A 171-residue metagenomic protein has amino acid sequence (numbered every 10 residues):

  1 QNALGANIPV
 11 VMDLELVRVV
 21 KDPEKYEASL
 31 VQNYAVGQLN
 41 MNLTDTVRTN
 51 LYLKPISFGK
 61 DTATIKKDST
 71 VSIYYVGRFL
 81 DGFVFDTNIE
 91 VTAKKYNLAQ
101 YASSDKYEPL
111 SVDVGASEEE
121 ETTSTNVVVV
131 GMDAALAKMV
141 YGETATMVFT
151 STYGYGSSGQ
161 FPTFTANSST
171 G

Functional and structural regions predicted by a protein language model:
Q1-G171: Cross-family detector of peptidyl-prolyl cis-trans isomerase
